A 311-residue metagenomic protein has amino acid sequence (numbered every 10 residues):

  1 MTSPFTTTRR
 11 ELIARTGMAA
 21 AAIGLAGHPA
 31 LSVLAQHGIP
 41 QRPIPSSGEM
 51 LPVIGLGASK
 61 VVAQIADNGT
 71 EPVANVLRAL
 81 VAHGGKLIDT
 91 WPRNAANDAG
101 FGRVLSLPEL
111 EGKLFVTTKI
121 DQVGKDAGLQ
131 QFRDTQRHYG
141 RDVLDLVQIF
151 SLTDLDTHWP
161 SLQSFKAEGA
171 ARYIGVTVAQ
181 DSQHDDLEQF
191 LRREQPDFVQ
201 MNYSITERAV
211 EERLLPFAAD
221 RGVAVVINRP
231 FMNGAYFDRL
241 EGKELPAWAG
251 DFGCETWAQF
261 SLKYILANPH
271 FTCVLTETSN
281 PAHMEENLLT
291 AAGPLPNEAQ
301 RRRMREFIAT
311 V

Functional and structural regions predicted by a protein language model:
M1-I23: N-terminal secretory signal peptides and thylakoid transit peptides that target proteins across membranes
A20-G24, I44, R213-V311: Structured C-terminal cap/extension of enzyme domains
G27-A58, A66: C-terminal segment of N-terminal export signals and the immediately downstream linker at the start of the mature
I44, L56, I88, V116 (+6 more regions): Conserved, mostly hydrophobic/aromatic
S59-T70, K119-K125, D251: Active-site mouth loops of central-metabolism enzymes
I65, V123-A209, R213, D220-V226 (+1 more regions): Glycine/proline-rich, positively charged, aromatic-decorated active-site loop/lid region on the catalytic face
D89-L105: Glycine-rich, proline-tolerant flexible connector loops at the mouths of alpha/beta enzymes
G102-T117: Alpha-helix-loop-beta-strand connector modules within alpha/beta enzyme cores
